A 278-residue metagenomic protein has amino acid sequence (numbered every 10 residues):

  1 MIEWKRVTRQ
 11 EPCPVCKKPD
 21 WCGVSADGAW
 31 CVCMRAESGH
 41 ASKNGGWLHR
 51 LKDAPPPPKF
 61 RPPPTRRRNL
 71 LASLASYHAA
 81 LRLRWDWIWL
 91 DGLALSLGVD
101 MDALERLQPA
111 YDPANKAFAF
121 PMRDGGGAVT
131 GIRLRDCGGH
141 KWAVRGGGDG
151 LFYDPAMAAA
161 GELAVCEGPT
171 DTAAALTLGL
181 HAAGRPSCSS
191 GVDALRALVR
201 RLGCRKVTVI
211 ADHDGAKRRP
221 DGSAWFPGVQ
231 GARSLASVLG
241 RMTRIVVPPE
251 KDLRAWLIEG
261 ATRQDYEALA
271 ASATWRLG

Functional and structural regions predicted by a protein language model:
M1-C22, D27, C31-M34, S42-T130 (+4 more regions): TOPRIM metal-binding catalytic domain and adjacent DNA-binding surface shared by DnaG-type primases
D112-K206, D221: Phosphate-handling DNA/RNA-contact segment within nucleic-acid enzymes
V165, R205-F226, V246: Acidic beta-strand-to-loop metal/phosphate-binding motif
L180, G240, R244: Short phosphate-binding/catalytic loops that engage adenosine nucleotides
P186-V192, D212-D214, P249: Short, acidic/turn-prone active-site loops that include or flank metal/cofactor- and phosphate-binding residues
A197-L202, R254-A268: Short, surface-exposed amphipathic charged segments that create phosphate/polyanion-binding patches used for binding
R219-G240: Short, aromatic/basic amphipathic alpha-helical patches
I245-D252: Acidic carboxylate-rich catalytic motifs and surrounding loops in phosphoryl-/glycosyl-chemistry enzymes
